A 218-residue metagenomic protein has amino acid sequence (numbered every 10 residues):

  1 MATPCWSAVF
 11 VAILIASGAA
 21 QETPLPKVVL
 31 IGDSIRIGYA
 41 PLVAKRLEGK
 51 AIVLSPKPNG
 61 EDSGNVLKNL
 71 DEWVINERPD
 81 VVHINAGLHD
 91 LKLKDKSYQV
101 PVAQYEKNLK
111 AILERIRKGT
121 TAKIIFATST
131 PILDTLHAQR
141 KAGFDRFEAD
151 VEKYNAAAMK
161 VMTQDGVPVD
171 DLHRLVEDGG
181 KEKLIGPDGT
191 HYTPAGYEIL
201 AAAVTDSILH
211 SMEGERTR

Functional and structural regions predicted by a protein language model:
M1-T3: N-terminal secretory signal peptides that target proteins for export/translocation
C5-S17: Bacterial N-terminal signal peptides
E22-P24, K45-K50, N65-R218: Alpha-helical cap/lid subdomain in secreted, periplasmic, or secretory-pathway luminal O-acyl-processing enzymes
P26-A40, D62, L91: Catalytic nucleophile-elbow at a beta strand-turn-alpha helix junction centered on a G-D-S/GDSL motif, marking
I52-L54: Short, structured active-site-proximal loop/turn typified by the sulfatase FGly-forming signature C/S-X-P-X-R
P56-E61: Short beta->alpha junction loops
